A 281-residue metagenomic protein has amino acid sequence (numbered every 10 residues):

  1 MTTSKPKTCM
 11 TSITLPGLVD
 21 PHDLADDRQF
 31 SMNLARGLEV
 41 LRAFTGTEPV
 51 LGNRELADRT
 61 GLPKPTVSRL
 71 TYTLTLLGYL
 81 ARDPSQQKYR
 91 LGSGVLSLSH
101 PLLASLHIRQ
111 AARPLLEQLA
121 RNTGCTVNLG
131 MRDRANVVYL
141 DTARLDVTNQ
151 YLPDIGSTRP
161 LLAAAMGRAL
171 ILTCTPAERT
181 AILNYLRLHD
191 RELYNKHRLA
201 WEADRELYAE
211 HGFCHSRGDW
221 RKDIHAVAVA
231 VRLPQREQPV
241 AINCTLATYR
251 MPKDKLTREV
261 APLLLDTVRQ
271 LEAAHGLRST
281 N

Functional and structural regions predicted by a protein language model:
T2-D20, T148-K222: Short, solvent-exposed recognition segments
T2-Q110, R269, A273-L277: N-terminal helix-turn-helix
A35-L38, R113, E117, E202 (+1 more regions): Generic alpha-helical structural signal
T45, G167, I171, T175 (+3 more regions): Short amphipathic alpha-helical signal-transduction/dimerization elements
L80-R82, L129-G130, V231: A structural signal for short hydrophobic beta-strand segments in well-ordered beta-sheet cores
S85-Y185: Amphipathic alpha-helical effector-binding/dimerization core of metabolite-sensing transcriptional regulators
Y194-Q270: Extended hydrophobic
T280-N281: Signal-transducing coiled-coil/dimerization helices and immediately adjacent hinge/linker segments that couple sensory
